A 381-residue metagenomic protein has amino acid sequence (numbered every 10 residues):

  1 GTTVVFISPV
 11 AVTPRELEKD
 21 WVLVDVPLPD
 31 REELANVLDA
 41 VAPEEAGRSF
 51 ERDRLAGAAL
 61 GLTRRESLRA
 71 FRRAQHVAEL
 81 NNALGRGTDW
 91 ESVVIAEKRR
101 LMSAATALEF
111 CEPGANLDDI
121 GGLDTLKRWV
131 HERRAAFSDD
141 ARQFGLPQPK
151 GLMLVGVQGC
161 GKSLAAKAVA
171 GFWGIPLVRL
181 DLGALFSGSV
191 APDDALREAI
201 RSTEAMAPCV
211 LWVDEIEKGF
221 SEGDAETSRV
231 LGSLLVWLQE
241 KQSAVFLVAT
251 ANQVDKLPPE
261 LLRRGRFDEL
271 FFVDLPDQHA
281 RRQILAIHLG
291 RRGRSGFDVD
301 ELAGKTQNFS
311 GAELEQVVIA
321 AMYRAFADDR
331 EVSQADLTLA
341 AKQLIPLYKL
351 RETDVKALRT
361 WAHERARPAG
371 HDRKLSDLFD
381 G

Functional and structural regions predicted by a protein language model:
G1-D25, D30-E45, L117-G304, F309 (+1 more regions): Walker A/P-loop NTP-binding motif of AAA+ ATPase domains
V37, A46-L62, L302: Amphipathic alpha-helical segments of the small helical/lid subdomains adjacent to P-loop NTPase cores
F50-E51, L211, F297-E301, E313-Q316 (+2 more regions): Alpha-helix N-cap and coil->helix boundary residues
A59-S92, T306-L350: AAA+ ATPase "lid" subdomain C-terminal helix
G85-L117: Conserved ASCE P-loop NTPase core motifs with emphasis on AAA+ ATPases
K98-S103, V155-G156, L339-K349: Short, mixed-charge aromatic SLiMs
F110-P113, F144-L146, E352-K356: Short coil/turn segments at secondary-structure boundaries
E331-G381: Non-catalytic, charged low-complexity extensions flanking SF2 helicase motor domains
